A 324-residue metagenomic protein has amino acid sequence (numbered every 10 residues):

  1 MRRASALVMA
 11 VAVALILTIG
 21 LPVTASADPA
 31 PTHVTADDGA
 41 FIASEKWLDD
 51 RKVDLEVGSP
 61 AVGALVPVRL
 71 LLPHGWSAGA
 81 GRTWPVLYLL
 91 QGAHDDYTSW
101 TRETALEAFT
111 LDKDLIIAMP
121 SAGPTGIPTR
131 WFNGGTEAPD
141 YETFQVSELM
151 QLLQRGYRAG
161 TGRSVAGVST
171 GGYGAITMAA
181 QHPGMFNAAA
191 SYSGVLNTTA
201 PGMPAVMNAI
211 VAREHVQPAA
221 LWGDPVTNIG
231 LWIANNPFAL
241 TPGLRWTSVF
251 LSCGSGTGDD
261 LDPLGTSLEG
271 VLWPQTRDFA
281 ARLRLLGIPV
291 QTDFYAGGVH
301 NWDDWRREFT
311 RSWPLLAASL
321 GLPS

Functional and structural regions predicted by a protein language model:
M1-D28: Secretory targeting and sorting signals
L7, A25-S324: Non-catalytic cap/lid and distal C-terminal segments of serine-dependent acyl enzymes
